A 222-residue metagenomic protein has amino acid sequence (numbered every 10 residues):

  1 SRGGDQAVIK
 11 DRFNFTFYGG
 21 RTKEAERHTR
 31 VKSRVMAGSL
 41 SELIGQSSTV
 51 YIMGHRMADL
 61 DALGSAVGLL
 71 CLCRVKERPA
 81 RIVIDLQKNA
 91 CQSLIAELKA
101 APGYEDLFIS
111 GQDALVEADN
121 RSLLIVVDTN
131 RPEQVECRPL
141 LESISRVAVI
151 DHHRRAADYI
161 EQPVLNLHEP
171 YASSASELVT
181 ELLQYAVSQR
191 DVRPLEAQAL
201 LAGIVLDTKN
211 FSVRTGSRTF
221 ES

Functional and structural regions predicted by a protein language model:
R2-T16: Catalytic/regulatory signature loops of cyclic-dinucleotide turnover enzymes and related class III nucleotidyl cyclases
R12-S47: C-di-GMP signaling machinery
F13, L86-K88, H153: Residues in the short beta-alpha loop(s) of Rossmann-like NAD(P)-binding domains
R34-A58, S65-R78, A157-S222: A structured phosphate/pyrophosphate-recognition subdomain
S47-N120: Anionic-ligand anchoring segments at beta-strand to alpha-helix junctions in alpha/beta enzyme folds, i.e., glycine
E97-P102, S143, N166-H168: Short, hinge-like loop/turn segments at secondary-structure boundaries
I109-Q162: Active-site cofactor/cluster-binding pocket
